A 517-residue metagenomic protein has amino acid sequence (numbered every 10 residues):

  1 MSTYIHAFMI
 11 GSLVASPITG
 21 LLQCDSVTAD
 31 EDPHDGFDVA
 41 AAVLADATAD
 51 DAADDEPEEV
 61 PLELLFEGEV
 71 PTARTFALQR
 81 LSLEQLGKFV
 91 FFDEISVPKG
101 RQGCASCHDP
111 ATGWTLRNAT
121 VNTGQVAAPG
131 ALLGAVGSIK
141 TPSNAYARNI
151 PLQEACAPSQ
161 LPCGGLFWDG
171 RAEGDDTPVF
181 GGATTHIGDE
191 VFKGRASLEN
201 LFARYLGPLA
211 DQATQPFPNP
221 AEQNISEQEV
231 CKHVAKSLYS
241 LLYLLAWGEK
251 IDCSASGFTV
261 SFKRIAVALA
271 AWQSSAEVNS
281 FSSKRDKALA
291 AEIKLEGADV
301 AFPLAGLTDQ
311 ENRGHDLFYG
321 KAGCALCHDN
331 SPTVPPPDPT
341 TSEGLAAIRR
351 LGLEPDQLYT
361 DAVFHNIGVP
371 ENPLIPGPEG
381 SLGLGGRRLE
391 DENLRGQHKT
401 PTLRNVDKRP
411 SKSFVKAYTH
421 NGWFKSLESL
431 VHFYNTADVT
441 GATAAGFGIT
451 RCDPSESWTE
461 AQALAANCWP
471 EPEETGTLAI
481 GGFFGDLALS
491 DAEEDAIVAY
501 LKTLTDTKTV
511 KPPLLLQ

Functional and structural regions predicted by a protein language model:
M1-H6: Positively charged n-region of N-terminal signal peptides that target proteins for export
A7-G20: Bacterial N-terminal signal peptides
C24-Q517: Periplasmic c-type cytochrome electron-transfer domains
